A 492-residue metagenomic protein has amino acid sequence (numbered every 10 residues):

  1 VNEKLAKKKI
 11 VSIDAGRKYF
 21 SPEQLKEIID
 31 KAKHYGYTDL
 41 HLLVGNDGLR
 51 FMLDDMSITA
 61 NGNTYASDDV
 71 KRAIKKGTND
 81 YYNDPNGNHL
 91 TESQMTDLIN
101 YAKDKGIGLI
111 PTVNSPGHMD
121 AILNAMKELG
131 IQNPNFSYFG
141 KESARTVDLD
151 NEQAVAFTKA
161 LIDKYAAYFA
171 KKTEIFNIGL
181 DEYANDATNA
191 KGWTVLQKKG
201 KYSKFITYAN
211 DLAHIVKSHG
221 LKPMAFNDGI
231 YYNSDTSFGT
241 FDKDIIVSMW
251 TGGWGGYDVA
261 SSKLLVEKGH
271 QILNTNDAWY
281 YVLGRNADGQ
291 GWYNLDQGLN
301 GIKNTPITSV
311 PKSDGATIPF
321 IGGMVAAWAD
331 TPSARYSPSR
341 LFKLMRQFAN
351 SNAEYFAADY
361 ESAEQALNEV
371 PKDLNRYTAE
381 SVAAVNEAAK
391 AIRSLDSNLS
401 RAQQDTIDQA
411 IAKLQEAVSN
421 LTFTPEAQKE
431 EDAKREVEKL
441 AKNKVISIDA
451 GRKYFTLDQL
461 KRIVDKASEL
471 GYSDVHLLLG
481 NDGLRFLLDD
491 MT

Functional and structural regions predicted by a protein language model:
V1-L196, A209, I215, W328 (+1 more regions): Feature activates predominantly on carbohydrate-active enzymes
D14, T91, D148, D288-G298 (+3 more regions): Short, solvent-exposed coil/turn linker segments
F20, Y65, L90, Y293 (+5 more regions): Short coil/turn linker and secondary-structure boundary residues
G106, G130, A166, G289 (+6 more regions): Short, flexible coil/linker elements and helix-boundary hinge sites characteristic of intrinsically disordered
P116, F241-D242, T378: Generic structural signal for alpha-helix starts
V155-K159, D163-F169, T173-I175, K199-A358: Substrate-binding groove of N-acetylhexosamine-processing glycoside hydrolases
A357-K434: Beta-rich interaction/scaffold domains
